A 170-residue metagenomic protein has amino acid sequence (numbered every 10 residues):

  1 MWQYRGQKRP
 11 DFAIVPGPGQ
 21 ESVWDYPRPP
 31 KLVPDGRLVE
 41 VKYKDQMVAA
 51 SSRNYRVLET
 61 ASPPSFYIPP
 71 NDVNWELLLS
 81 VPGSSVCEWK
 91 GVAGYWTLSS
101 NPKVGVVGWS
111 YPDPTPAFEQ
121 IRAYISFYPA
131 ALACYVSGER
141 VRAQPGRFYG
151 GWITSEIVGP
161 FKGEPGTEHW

Functional and structural regions predicted by a protein language model:
M1-W170: Terminal leader/tail segments of proteins
